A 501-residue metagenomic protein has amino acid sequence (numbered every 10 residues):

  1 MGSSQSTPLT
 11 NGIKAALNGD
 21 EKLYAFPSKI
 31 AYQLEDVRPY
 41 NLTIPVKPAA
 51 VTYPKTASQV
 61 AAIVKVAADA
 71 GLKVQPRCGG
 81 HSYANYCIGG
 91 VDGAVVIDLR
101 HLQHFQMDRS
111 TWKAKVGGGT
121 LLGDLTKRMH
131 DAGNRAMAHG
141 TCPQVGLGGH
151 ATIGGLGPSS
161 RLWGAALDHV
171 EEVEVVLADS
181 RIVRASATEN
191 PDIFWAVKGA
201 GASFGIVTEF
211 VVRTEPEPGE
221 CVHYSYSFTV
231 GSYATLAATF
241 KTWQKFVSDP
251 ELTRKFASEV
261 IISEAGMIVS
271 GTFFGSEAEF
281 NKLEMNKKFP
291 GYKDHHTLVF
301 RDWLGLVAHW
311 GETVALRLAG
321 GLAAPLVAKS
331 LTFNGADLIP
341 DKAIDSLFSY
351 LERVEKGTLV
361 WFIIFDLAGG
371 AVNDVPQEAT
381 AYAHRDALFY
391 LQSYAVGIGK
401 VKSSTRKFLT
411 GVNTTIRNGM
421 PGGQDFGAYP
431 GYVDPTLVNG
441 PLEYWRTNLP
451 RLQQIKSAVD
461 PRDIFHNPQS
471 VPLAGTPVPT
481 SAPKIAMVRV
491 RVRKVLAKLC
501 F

Functional and structural regions predicted by a protein language model:
M1-F501: Soluble FAD-dependent oxygen oxidases
